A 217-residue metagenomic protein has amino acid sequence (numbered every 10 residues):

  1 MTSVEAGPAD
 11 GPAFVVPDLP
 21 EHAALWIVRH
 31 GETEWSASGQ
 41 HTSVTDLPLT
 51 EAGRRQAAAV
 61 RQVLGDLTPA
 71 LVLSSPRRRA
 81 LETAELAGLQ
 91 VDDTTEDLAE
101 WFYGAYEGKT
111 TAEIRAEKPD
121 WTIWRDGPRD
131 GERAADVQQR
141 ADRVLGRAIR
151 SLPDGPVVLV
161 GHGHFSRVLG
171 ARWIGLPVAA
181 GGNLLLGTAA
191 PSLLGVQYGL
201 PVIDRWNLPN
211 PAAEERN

Functional and structural regions predicted by a protein language model:
M1-A23, W101-A112, A171-N217: Acidic, low-complexity terminal tails and accessory targeting/binding regions of phosphate-metabolizing enzymes
T2-Q90, E117, T122, D130 (+1 more regions): Active-site-proximal alpha-helix that buttresses catalytic centers in soluble enzyme cores
L25, P153-H164: Generic beta-sheet signal
G31, S75-R77, D97, V160-H164 (+1 more regions): Short, well-ordered beta-to-alpha junction loops that form the rim of enzyme active sites and present histidine/acidic
P48, A87-R143, G195, R205-N207 (+1 more regions): Phosphate-handling substructures
Q62-V63, R143-S151: A generic secondary-structure signal
L86, V168-R172: Active-site signature of alpha/beta-hydrolase-fold catalytic machinery across serine- and Asp/Cys-nucleophile hydrolases
G163-R167, Q197: GST superfamily/GST-like fold recognition
